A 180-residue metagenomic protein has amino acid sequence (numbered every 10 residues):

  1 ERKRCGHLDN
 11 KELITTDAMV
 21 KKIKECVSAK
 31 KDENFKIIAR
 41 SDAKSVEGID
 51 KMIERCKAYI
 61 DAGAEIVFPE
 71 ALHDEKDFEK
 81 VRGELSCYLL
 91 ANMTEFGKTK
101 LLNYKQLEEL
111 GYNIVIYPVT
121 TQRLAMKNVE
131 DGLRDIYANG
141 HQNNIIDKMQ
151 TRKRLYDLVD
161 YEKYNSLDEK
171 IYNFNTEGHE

Functional and structural regions predicted by a protein language model:
E1-Y117, R123-R134, I171-G178: Alpha/beta enzyme core
Q122-E180: Extended, intrinsically disordered, low-complexity segments
